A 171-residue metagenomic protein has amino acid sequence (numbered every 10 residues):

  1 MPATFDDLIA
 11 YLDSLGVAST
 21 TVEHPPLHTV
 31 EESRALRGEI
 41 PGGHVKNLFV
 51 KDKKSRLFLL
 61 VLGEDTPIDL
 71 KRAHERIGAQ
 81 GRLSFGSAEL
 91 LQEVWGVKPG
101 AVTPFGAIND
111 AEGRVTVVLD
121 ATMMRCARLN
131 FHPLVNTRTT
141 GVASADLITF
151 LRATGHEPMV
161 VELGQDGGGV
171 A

Functional and structural regions predicted by a protein language model:
M1-A171: Extended, low-hydrophobicity, polar/charged segments
